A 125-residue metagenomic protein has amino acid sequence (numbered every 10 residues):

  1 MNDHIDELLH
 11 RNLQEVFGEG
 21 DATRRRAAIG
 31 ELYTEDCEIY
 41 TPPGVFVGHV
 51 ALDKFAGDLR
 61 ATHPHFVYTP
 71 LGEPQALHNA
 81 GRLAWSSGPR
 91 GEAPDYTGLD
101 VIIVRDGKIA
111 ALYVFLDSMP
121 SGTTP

Functional and structural regions predicted by a protein language model:
N2-E35: Short acidic-aromatic low-complexity motifs
H4, K54, R60-P125: A beta-strand edge to alpha-helix "cap/lid" segment located at domain peripheries
N12, E35-I39, W85, E92-D95: A near-ubiquitous, low-amplitude feature marking generic local secondary-structure context
R25-N79: A solvent-exposed, acidic/Ser-Thr-rich amphipathic alpha-helical stretch
